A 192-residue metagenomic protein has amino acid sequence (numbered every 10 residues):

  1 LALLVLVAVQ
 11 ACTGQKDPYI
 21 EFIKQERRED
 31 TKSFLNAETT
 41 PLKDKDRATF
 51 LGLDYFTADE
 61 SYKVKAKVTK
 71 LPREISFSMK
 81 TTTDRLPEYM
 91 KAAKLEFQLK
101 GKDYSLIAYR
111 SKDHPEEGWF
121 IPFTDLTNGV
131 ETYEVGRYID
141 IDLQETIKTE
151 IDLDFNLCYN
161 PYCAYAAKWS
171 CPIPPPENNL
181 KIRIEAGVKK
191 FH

Functional and structural regions predicted by a protein language model:
L1-V7: Sec-dependent N-terminal signal peptides
Q10-A11: C-terminal motif of bacterial Sec signal peptides marking the signal peptidase cleavage site
Q15-R73: Start-of-domain marker
K16-I20, E150-D152, Y159-H192: Extended, aromatic/histidine-rich regions of cofactor-dependent oxidoreductases associated with respiratory
S61-K63, A92-K94, E150-D152, N179: Intrinsic-disorder/low-complexity, polar/charged segments enriched in Ser/Thr/Lys/Arg/Asp/Glu/Gln
T69, K100, T124-L126, N156-C158 (+1 more regions): Solvent-exposed coil/turn segments that connect beta secondary-structure elements in extracytoplasmic/periplasmic
P72-V135: Mid-length scaffold segments of soluble, non-membrane domains
P122-Y159: Acidic, glycine-rich flexible loop segments
